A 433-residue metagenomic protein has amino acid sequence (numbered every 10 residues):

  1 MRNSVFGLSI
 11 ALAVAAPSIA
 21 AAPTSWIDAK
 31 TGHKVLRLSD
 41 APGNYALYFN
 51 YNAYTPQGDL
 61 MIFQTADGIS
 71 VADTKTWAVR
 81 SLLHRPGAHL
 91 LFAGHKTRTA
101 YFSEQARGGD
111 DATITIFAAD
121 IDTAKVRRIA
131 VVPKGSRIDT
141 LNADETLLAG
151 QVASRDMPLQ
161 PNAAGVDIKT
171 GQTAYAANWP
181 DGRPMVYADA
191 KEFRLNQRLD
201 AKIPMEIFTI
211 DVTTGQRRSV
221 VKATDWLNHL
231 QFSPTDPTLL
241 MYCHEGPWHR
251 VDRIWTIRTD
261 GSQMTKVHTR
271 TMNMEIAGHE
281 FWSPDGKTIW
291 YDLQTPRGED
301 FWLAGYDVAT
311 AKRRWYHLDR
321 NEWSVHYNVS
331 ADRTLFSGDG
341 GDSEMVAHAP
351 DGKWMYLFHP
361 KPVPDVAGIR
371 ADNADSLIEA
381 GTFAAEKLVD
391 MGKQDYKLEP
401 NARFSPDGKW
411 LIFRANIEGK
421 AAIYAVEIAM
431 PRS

Functional and structural regions predicted by a protein language model:
I19-L36, E192, N196-F208, R370-E379: Blade/loop signatures of beta-propeller domains
P23, K34-D67, L230: Beta-strand-rich domains and repeat architectures in extracellular enzymes and scaffolds, especially beta-propellers
W26-A46, G381-M391: A short helix->beta-strand "capping" segment at the edge of beta-propeller domains
Y48-N50, A66-G108, I114-I116: Blade-loop segments of beta-propeller domains
M61, T99-A100, L148, L239-L240 (+3 more regions): Hydrophobic beta-strand positions that form the internal "hydrophobic ladder" of WD40/Gbeta-like beta-propeller blades
G68-V71, G108-F117, M157-A164, K202-F208 (+5 more regions): Structural motif
G87-A88, S103-M205, S219-K222: Asp-box/WD-like beta-propeller blade repeats and closely related beta-sheet repeat scaffolds
I289-W302, H317-F383: Loop/turn-rich, solvent-exposed surfaces of beta-rich toroidal or solenoidal domains
